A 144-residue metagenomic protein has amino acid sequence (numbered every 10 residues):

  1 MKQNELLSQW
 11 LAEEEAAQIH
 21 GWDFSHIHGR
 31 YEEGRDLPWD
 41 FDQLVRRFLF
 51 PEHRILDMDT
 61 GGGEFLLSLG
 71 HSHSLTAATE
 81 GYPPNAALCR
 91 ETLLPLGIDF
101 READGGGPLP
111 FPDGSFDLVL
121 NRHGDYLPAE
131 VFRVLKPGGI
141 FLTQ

Functional and structural regions predicted by a protein language model:
M1-H26: N-terminal, positively charged/glycine-rich alpha-helical extensions of SAM-dependent methyltransferases
F24, E32-R54, E64-F65: Conserved alpha-helix/loop element of class I SAM-dependent methyltransferases that forms part of the SAM/SAH-binding
L49, G70, V134-L135: A generic alpha-to-beta junction signature in SAM-dependent methyltransferases
R54-P108: Class I SAM-dependent methyltransferase SAM/SAH-binding core
G106-L118: A short acidic, Gly/Pro-enriched loop at the edge of an enzyme's catalytic core that lines a small-molecule cofactor
D117, R122, Q144: Residues lining the SAM
Y126-L142: A short glycine-rich, Lys/Arg-flanked "PGG" loop and its adjoining helix->strand segment in the class I
